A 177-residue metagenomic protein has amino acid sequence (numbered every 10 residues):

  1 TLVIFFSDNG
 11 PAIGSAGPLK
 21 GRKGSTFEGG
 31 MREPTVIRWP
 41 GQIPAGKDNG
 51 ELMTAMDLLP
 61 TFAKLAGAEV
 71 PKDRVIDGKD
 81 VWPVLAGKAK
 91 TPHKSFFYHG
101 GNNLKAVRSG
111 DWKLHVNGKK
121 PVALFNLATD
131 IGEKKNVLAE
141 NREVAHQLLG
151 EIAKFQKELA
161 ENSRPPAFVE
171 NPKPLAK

Functional and structural regions predicted by a protein language model:
T1-V3, R32-E33, T91-K94, S109-W112 (+1 more regions): Loop/turn elements at helix/coil->beta-strand transitions in domains of secreted/extracellular proteins
V3-N9: Gly/Pro-rich turn-and-neighbor structural signature
G10-A16, G21-T26, I43-K47, E51-L127 (+2 more regions): C-terminal cap/loop subdomain of S1 sulfatases and analogous C-terminal strand-loop tails that border
V36-R38: Short beta-strand-to-turn element immediately C-terminal to the catalytic PLP-Schiff-base lysine in fold type I
D130: Intrinsically disordered, low-complexity polar regions and short flexible loop motifs
K135-E143: Active-site-proximal N-terminal segment of extracellular/periplasmic enzymes that hydrolyze or transfer
